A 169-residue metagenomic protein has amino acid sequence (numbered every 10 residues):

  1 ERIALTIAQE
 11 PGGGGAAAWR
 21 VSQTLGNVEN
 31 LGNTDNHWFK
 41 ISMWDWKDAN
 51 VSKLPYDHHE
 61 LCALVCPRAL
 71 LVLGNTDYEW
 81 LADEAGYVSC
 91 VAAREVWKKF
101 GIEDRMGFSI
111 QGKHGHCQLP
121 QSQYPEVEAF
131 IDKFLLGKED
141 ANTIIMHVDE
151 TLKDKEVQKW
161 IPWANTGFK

Functional and structural regions predicted by a protein language model:
E1-L5, P67: Active-site neighborhood of glycoside hydrolase catalytic domains
R2-I3, K40-A49, G74, L135-I144: Short flexible/disordered coil segments
L5-L61, A82-C90, K98-E103: Mobile cap/lid helix-loop segments that gate and shape the active-site cleft of serine hydrolases
E60, C66-K169: Alpha/beta-hydrolase-fold serine-hydrolase catalytic core, especially in secreted/extracellular enzymes
